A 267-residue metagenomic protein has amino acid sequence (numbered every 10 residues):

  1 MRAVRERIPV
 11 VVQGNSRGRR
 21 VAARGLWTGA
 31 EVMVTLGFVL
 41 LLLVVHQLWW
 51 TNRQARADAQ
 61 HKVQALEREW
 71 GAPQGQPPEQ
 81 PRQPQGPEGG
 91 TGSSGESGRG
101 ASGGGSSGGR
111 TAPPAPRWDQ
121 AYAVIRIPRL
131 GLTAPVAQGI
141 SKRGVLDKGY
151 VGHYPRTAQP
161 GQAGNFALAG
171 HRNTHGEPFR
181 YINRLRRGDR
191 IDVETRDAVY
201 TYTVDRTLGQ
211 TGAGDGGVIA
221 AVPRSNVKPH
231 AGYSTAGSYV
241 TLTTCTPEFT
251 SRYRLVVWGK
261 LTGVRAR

Functional and structural regions predicted by a protein language model:
M1-L66: N-terminal membrane-targeting segments
R2-Q13, R110, R143-A163: An N-terminal domain-start capping segment
L40-R110: N-terminal hydrophobic targeting segments that direct proteins to the cell envelope
S106-Y154: Extended boundary segments
A121, L132, Q162-G164, A198: A generic structural signal for short beta-strands and their flanking turns/coil linkers
K148, R156, G164-F166, R172-R267: Extracytoplasmic/periplasmic soluble domains downstream of a signal peptide or transmembrane helix
